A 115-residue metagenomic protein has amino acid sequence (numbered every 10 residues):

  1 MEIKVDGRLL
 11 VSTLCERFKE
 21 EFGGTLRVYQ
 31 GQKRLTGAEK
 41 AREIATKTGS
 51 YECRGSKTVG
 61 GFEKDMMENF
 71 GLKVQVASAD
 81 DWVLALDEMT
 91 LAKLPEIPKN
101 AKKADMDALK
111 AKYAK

Functional and structural regions predicted by a protein language model:
M1, E16, T25-T48: Eukaryote-biased recognition of intrinsically disordered, low-complexity regulatory segments
K4-D6, Y29-G31, R54, A77-A79: A structural detector for beta-sheet-dominated domains
D6-T25, S56-K73: Extracellular/lumenal glycan-associated surfaces
S12, E20, V28, T48-G49 (+1 more regions): Long, charge-rich, low-complexity intrinsically disordered regions
A38-Y113: Short, solvent-exposed interaction modules
